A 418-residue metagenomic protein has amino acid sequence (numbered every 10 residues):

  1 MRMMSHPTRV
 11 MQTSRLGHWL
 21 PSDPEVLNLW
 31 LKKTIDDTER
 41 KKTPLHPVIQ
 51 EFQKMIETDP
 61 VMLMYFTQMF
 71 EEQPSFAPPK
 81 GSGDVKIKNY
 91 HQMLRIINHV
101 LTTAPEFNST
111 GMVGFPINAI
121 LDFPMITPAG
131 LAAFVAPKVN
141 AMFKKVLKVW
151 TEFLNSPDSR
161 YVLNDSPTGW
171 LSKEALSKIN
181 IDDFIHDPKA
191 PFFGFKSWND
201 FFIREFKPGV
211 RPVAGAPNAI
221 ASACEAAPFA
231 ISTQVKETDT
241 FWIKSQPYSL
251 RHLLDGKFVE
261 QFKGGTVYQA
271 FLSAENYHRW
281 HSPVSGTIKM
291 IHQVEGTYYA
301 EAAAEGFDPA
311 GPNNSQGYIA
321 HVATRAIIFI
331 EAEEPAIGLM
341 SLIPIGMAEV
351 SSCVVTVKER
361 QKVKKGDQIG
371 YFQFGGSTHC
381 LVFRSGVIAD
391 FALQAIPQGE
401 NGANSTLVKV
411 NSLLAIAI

Functional and structural regions predicted by a protein language model:
R2-I418: Contiguous, well-folded functional domains in the mature portion of proteins
